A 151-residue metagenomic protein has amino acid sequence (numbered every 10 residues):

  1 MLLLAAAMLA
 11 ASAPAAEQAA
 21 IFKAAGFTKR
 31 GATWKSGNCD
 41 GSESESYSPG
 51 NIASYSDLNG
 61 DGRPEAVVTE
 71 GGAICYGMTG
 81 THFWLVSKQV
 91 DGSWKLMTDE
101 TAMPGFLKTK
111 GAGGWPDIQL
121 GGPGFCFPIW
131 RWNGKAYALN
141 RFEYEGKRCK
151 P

Functional and structural regions predicted by a protein language model:
L4-A13: Hydrophobic h-region of N-terminal signal peptides that target proteins for export in Gram-negative bacteria
S12-K29, K35, F106-P151: Acidic, small-residue rich beta-repeat scaffolds with periodic aromatic anchors
G37, G41-N51, L96-T109: Repeat-based blade/solenoid architectures
L58-G71, G111-G122: Acidic/hydrophobic-patterned starts of short beta strands in beta-sheet-rich repeat architectures
G72-C75, F125: Short glycine/acidic-enriched loop and turn motifs that connect beta-strands
Y76-T81: Short, solvent-exposed loop/turn segments at conserved positions within beta-propeller repeat blades
W84-K88: Beta-propeller blade signature
G92-T98, N140: Surface-exposed loop/edge segments in extracytoplasmic proteins
